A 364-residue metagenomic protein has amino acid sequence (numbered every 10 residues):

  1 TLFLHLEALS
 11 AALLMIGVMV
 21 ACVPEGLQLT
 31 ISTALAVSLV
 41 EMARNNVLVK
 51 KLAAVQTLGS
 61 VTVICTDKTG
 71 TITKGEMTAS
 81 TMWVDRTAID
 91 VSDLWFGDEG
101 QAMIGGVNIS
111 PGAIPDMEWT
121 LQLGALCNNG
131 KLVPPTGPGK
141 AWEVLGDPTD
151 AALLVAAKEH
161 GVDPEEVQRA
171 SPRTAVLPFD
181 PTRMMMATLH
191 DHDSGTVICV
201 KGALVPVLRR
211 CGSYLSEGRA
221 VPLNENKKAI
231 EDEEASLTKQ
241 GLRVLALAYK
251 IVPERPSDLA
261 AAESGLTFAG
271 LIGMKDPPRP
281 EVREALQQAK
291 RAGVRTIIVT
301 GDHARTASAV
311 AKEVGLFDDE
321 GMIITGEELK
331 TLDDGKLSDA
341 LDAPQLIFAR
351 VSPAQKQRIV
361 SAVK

Functional and structural regions predicted by a protein language model:
T1-K364: Conserved cytosolic headpiece of P-type ATPases
